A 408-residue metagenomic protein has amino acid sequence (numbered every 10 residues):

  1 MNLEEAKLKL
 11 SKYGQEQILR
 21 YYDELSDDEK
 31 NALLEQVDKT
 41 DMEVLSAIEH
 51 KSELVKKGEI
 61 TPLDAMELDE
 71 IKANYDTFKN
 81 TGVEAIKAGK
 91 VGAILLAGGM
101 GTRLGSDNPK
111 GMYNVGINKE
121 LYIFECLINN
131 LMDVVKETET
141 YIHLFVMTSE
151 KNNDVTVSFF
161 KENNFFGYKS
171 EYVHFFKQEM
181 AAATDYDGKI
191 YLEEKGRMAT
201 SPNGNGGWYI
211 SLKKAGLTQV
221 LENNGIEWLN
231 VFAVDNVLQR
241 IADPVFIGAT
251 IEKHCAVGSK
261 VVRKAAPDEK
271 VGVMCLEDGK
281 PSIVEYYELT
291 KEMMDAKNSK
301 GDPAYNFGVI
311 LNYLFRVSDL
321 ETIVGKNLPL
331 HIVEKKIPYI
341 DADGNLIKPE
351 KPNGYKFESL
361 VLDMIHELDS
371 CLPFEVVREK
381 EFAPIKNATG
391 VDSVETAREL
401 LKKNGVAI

Functional and structural regions predicted by a protein language model:
L3-H174, A182, E193-P202, G206-Y209 (+4 more regions): N-terminal glycine-rich phosphate-binding loop and ensuing alpha1 helix
K72-N74, V91-A93, F124-E125, N153-T156 (+5 more regions): A short linear-motif detector with a strong N-terminal bias
I94, Y113, F145, H174-F176 (+4 more regions): Hydrophobic/aromatic beta-strand patches that form the interior of the parallel beta-sheet core in alpha/beta enzyme
A97-G98, V234, V317-S318: Residues immediately flanking
G105-N108, V155-K161, D185-I190, I241-V245 (+2 more regions): Short acidic, glycine/serine/threonine-rich loops at helix termini
F165, S170-E269: Conserved beta-loop-beta/alpha segment of the NTase-like Rossmann-fold superfamily that binds/positions NTPs
G225-N230, L238-A242, I247-A407: Catalytic core of tubulin tyrosine ligase-like
